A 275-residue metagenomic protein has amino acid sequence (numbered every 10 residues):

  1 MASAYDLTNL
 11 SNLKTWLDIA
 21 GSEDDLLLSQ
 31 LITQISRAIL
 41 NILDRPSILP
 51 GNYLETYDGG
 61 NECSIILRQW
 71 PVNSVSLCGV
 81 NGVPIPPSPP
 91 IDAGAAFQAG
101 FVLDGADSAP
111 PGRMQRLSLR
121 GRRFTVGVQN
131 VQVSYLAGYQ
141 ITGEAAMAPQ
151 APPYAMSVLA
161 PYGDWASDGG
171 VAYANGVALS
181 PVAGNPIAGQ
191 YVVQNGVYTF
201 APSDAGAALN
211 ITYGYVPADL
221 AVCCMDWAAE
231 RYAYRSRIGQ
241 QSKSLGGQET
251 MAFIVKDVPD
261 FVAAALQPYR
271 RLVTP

Functional and structural regions predicted by a protein language model:
M1-P275: Divalent metal-cofactor coordination and adjacent catalytic microenvironments
